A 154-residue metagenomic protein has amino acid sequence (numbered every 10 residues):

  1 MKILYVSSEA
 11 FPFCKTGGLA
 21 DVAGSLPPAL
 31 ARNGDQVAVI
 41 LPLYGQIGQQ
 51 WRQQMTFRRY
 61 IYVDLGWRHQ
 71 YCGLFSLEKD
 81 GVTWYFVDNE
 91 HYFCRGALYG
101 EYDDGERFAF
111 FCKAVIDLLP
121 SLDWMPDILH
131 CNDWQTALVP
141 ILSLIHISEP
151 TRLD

Functional and structural regions predicted by a protein language model:
M1-F75: N-terminal subdomain of nucleotide-sugar transferases
P28, R32, D117, I141-L142: Short, well-ordered alpha-helices that flank and scaffold nucleotide-derived cofactor binding pockets
D35-V37, W84, P126: Hydrophobic anchor at the start of a short beta-strand that flanks the dinucleotide cofactor-binding loop
L43-L122: A conserved catalytic-core segment of Leloir-type glycosyltransferases
M125, L138-I141: Active-site and adjacent substrate-binding regions of carbohydrate-active enzymes
I128-H130: Residue in the alpha/beta-hydrolase core beta-strand immediately N-terminal to the catalytic nucleophile
N132-T136: Short His-centered aromatic/hydrophobic patch
I145-D154: Single conserved hydrophobic/aromatic residue that forms the stacking wall/gate of nucleotide- or nucleobase-binding
